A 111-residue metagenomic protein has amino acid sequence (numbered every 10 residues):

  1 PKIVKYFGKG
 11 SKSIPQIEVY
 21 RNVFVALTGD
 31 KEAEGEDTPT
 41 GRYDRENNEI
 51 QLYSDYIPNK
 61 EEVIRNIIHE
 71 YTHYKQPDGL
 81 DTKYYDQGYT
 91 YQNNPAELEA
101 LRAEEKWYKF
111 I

Functional and structural regions predicted by a protein language model:
P1-E34: A metal-dependent hydrolase signature that marks the N-terminal structural subdomain at the beginning of catalytic folds
I3, I17-V19, G41, I50-L52 (+1 more regions): Hydrophobic beta-strand residues in large extracellular and virion-surface proteins
S13, E46-N48, A96: Residues that flank catalytic or metal-binding motifs in active/ligand-binding sites
N22, A26-E61, Y74: Active-site scaffold of zinc-dependent metalloenzymes
E61-R65, P77-E104: Post-HEXXH active-site segment of zinc metalloproteases
I68, T72-Q76: Short active-site segment of divalent metal-dependent hydrolases/proteases that encodes the spacing between
E105-I111: Short helix/loop segments within enzyme catalytic domains that coordinate or immediately flank catalytic cofactors
